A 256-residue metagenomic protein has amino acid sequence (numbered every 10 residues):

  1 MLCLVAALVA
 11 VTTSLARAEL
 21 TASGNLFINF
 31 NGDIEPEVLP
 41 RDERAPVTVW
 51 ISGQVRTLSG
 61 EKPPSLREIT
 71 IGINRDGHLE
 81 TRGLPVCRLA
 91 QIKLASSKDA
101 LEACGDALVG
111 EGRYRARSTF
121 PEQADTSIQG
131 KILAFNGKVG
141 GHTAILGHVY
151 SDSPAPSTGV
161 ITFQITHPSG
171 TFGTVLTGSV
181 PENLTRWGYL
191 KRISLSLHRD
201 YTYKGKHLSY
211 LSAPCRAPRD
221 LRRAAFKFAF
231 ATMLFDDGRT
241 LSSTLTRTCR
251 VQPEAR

Functional and structural regions predicted by a protein language model:
M1-V11: Bacterial N-terminal signal peptides
A16-R256: Ser/Thr/Pro/Gly-rich, low-complexity intrinsically disordered stalk/linker tracts of secreted and surface-exposed
